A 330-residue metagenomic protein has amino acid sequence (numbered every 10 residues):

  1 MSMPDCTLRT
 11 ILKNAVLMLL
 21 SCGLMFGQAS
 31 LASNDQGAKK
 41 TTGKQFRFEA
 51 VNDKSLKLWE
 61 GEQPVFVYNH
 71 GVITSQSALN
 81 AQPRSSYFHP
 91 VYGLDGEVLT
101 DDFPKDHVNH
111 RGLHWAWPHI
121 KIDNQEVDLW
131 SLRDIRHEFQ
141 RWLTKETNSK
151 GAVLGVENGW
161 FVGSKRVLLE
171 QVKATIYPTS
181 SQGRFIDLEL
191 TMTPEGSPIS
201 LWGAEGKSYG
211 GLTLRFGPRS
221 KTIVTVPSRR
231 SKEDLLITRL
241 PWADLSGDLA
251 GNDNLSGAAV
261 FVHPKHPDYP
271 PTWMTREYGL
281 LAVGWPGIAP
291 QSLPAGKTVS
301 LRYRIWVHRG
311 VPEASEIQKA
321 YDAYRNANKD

Functional and structural regions predicted by a protein language model:
M1-L12: N-terminal secretory signal peptides that target proteins for export/translocation
N14-G27: Bacterial N-terminal signal peptides
L31-V108, E189, W202, Q318: Beta-strand-rich N-terminal accessory domains
Y68-V72, L79-A81, T179-T225: Acidic (Asp/Glu-rich), glycine- and aromatic
V108-Q182: Extended, loop-rich substrate-binding clefts of extracytoplasmic carbohydrate-active enzymes
N158-V162, A174-P178, M192-G196, F216-S220 (+1 more regions): Beta-strand elements of well-folded, non-transmembrane domains
P198, W202-P267: Active-site/ligand-binding surface loops and adjacent short beta/alpha elements that line catalytic pockets across
A258-D330: Beta-strand-rich recognition/accessory modules
